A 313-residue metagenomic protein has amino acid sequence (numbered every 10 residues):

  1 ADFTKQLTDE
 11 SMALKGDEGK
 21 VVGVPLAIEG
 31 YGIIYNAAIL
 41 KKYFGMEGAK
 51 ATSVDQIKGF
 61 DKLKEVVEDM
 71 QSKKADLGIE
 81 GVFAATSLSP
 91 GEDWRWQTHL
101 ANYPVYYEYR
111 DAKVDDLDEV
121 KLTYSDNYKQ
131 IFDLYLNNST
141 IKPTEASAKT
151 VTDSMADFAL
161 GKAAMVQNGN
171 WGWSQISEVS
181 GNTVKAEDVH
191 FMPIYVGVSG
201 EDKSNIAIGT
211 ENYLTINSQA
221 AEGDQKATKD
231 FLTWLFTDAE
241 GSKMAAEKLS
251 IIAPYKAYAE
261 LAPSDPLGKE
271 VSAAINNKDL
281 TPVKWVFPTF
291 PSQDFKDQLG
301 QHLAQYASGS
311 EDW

Functional and structural regions predicted by a protein language model:
A1-G32, R95, D188-I194, S264: Hinge/lid segment of periplasmic solute-binding proteins
D2-Q6, E47-I57, S87-P90, V105-Q130 (+3 more regions): Short, solvent-exposed loop/beta-turn-alpha elements that line the ligand-binding surface or hinge of extracytoplasmic
K58-K62, A146-L160: Short helix-initiation/N-cap motifs at beta->coil->alpha
L63, M70, Q97-L100, A156-G161: Hydrophobic residues within well-ordered alpha-helices
K64-Q71, A112-A148: Glycine-centered hinge/linker elements that transmit conformational signals in sensory and ligand-binding systems
L77-E80, L160-G169: Alpha-to-beta junction loops
T140, G181-S250: Extracytoplasmic/periplasmic substrate-recognition and gating elements
I208, A253-K256, V271-W313: C-terminal capping/gating helix-and-loop segments adjacent to ligand/active sites or protein-protein/ligand interfaces
